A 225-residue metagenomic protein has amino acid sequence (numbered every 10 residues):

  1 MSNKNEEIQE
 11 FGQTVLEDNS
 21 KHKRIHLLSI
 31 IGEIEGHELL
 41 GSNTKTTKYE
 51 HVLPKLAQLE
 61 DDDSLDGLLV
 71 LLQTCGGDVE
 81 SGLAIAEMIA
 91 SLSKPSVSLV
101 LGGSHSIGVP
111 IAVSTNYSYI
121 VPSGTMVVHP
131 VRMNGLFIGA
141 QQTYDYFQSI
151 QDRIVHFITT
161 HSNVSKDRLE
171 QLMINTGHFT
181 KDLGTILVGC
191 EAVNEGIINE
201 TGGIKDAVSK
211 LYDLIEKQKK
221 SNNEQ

Functional and structural regions predicted by a protein language model:
M1-L99, G103-V109, S114-Q225: N-terminal organellar transit peptides
